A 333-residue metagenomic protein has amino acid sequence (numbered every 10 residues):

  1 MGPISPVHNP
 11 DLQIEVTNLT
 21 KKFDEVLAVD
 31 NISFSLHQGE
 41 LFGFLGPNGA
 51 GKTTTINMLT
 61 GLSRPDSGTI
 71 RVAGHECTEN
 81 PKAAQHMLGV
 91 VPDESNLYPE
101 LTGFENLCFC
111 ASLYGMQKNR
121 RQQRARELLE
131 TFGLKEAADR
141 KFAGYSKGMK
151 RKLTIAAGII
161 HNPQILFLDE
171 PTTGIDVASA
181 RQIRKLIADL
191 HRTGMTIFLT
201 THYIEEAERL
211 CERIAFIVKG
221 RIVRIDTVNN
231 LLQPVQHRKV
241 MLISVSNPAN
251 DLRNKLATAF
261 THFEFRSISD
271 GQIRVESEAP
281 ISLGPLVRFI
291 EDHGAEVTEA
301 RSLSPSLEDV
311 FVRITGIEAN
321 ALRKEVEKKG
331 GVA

Functional and structural regions predicted by a protein language model:
G2-I4, E278-A333: C-terminal coupling/interaction segments
G2-Q13: Extreme N-terminus of proteins, especially the signal/transit-peptide cleavage junction and the first residues
D11-I14, K21-R224: ABC transporter nucleotide-binding domains
H75-T78, I222, S246, P280 (+1 more regions): Short, surface-exposed acidic/glycine-rich loop or hinge patches that mediate macromolecular interfaces
A137, K147, S244, P248 (+2 more regions): Structured loop/turn residues at secondary-structure junctions
R184-S277: ABC transporter nucleotide-binding domain
